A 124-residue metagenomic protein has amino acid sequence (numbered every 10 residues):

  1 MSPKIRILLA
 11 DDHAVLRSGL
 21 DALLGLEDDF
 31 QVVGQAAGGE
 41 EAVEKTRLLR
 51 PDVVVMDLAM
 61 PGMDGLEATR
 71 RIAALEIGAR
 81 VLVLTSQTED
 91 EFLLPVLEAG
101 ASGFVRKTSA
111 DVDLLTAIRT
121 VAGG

Functional and structural regions predicted by a protein language model:
D11, D57, T85: Active-site residues of response regulator receiver
D29-A37, K45: Short hydrophobic/Thr-rich beta-strand motif most characteristic of the beta2 strand and flanking loop of CheY-like
G38-E41, D64-E67, T88: Acidic catalytic/metal-coordinating carboxylates
E44, L66-I77: Short amphipathic alpha-helix used as the core "switch/output" element in two-component signaling
L49-V55: Active-site beta3 strand of CheY-like receiver
M60: Receiver (REC) domain active-site loop signature in two-component systems and cognate sites in sensor histidine kinases
E89-E91, S109-A122: C-terminal output helix
